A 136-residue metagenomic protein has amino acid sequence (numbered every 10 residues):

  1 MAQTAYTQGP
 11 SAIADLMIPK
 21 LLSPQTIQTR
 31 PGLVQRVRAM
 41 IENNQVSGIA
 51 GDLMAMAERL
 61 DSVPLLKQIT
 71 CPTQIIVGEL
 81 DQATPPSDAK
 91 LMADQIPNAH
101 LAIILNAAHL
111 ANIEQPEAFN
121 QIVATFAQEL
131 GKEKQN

Functional and structural regions predicted by a protein language model:
T7-Q68: Conserved alpha/beta-hydrolase catalytic His-Asp/Glu region
M17, L53, M92, F119 (+1 more regions): Hydrophobic "lid"/C-terminal helical patch of Rossmann-like NAD(P)-dependent dehydrogenase/epimerase domains
K20, S47, Q74-I76, A102: Conserved hydrophobic packing residues within short motifs/helices of P-loop NTPase cores of ABC-family ATPases
N43, R59-L60, Q82-A83, L110-I113: A short, basic/aromatic alpha-helical/loop segment that forms part of the nucleotidyl-sugar donor-binding site
L65, P72-Q74, P97-H100: Structural signature of beta-strand start/N-cap positions in the alpha/beta core of ABC transporter nucleotide-binding
I69, I75-V77, D81: Short beta-strand/loop motif that positions the catalytic acidic residue of the alpha/beta-hydrolase fold
C71, P85-D94: Short alpha-helix in the alpha/beta-hydrolase fold that links the catalytic acid
N98-N136: Catalytic active-site module of serine/aspartate enzymes centered on a nucleophile-bearing elbow/loop
